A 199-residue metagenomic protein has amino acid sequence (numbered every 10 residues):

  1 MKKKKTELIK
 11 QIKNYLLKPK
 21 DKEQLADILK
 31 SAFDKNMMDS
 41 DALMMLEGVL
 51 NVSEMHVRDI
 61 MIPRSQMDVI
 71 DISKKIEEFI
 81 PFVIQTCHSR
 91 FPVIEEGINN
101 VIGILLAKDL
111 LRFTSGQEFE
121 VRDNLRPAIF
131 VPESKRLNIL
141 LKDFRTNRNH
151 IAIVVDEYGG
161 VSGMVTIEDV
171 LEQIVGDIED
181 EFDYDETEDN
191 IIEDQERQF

Functional and structural regions predicted by a protein language model:
M1-F199: Cytosolic regulatory modules rich in charged/polar residues
